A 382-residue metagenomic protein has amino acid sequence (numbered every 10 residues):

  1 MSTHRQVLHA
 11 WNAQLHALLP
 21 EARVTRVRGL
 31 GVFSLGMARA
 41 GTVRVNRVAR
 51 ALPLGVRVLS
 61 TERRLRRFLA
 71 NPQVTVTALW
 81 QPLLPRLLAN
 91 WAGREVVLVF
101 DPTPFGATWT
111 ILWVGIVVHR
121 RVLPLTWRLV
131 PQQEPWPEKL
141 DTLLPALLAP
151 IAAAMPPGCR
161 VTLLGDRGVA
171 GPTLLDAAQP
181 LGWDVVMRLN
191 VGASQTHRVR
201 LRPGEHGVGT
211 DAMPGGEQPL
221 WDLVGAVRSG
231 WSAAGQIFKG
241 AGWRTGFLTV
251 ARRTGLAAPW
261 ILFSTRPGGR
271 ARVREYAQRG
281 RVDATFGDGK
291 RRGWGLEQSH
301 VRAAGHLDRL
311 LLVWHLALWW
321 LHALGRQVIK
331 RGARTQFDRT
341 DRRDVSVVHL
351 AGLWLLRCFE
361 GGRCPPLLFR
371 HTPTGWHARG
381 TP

Functional and structural regions predicted by a protein language model:
M1-T42, L79-Q81, R94-V96, A107-W109 (+1 more regions): Single, function-defining residue in the core of a domain
A17, R39, L54-V58, A70-T75 (+2 more regions): Short helix-loop boundary/capping segments at the starts of domains
A22-L69: A structured, charge-rich N-terminal accessory region that forms the first stable segment of a protein and links
A51, F68, D101-T103, V117: Acidic/polar N-terminal loop/beta-strand segments that form early-domain functional surfaces
Q73-A107: Long amphipathic N-terminal alpha/beta scaffold segment
